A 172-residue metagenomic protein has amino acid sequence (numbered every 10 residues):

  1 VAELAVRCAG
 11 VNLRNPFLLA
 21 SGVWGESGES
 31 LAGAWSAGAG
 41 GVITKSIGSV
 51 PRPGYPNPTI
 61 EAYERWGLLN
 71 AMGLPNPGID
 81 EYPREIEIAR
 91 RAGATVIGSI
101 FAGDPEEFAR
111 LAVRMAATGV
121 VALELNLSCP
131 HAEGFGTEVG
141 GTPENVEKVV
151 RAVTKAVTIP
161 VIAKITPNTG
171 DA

Functional and structural regions predicted by a protein language model:
V1-A172: Flavin-dependent oxidoreductase catalytic cores
